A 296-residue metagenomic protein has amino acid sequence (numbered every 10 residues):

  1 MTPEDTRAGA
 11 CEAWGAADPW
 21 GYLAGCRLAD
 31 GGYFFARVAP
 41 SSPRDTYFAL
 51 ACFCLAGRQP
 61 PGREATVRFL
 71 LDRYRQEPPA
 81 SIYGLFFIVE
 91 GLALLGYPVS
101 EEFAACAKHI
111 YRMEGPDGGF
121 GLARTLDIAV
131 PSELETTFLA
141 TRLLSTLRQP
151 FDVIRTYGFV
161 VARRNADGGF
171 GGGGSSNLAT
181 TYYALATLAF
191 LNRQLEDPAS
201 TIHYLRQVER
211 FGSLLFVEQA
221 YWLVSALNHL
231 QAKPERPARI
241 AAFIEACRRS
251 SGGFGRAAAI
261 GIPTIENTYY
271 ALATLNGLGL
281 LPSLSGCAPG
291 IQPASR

Functional and structural regions predicted by a protein language model:
M1-E12, F35-P60, Q76-E101, G121-V153 (+3 more regions): An alpha-helical repeat/solenoid feature that recognizes helix-turn-helix modules
A13-G32, P60-P78, E102-G121, F151-G169 (+3 more regions): Long, well-ordered core segments of solenoidal/helical folds
